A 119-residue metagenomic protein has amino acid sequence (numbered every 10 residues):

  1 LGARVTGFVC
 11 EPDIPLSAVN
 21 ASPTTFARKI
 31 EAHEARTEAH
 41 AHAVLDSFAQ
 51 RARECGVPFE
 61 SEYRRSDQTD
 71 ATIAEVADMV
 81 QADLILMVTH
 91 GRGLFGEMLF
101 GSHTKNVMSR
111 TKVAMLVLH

Functional and structural regions predicted by a protein language model:
L1-R28, R51-E60: Small/aliphatic-rich secondary-structure junction motif
G7-V9, M87, V117: Structural beta-sheet core signal
I14-V19, S109-H119: Intrinsically disordered or low-complexity boundary/linker segments at protein termini and domain junctions
S22-F26, A71, A77-V80, H103-T104: Short, hinge-like loop/turn segments at secondary-structure boundaries
A27-A43: A short acidic, glycine-rich active-site loop that binds or catalyzes chemistry on phosphate/adenosine moieties
Q50-I85: Structural beta-alpha unit
L84-R110: Glycine-rich, Arg-bearing micro-motifs that act as flexible, cationic patches
